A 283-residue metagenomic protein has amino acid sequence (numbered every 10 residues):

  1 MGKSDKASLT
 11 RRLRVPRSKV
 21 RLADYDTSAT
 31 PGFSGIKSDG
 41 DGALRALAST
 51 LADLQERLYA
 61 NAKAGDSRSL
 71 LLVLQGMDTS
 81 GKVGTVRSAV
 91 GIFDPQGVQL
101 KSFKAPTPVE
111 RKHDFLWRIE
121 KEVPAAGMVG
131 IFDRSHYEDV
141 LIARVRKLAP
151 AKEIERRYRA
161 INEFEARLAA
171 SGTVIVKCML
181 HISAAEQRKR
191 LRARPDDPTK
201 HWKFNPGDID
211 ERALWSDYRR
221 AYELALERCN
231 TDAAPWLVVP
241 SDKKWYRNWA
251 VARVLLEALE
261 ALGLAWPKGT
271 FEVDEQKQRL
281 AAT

Functional and structural regions predicted by a protein language model:
M1-T50: Charged, amphipathic alpha-helical linker segments immediately N-terminal to NTP-binding catalytic cores
G32-A46, V98-R156: Conserved nucleotide-sensing/catalytic segment adjacent to the nucleotide-binding pocket in NTP-handling enzymes
D53-K63: Pre-Walker A adenine-sensing motif
G65-L72, G127, A234-P235: Pre-Walker A (Motif I) flank of P-loop NTPase domains
V73-V90: Glycine-rich phosphate-binding P-loop
P95-Q99, A125-M128, A169-V176, D197-K200 (+1 more regions): Short glycine-/polar-rich loops that comprise or flank the Walker A/P-loop and associated switch/sensor motifs
I142-A160, L168-R220, P267-D274: A glycine- and Lys/Arg-enriched "phosphate-lid" helix/loop adjacent to the NTP-binding pocket of small-molecule kinases
R220-E223, E227-T283: NTP-dependent small-molecule kinase module
